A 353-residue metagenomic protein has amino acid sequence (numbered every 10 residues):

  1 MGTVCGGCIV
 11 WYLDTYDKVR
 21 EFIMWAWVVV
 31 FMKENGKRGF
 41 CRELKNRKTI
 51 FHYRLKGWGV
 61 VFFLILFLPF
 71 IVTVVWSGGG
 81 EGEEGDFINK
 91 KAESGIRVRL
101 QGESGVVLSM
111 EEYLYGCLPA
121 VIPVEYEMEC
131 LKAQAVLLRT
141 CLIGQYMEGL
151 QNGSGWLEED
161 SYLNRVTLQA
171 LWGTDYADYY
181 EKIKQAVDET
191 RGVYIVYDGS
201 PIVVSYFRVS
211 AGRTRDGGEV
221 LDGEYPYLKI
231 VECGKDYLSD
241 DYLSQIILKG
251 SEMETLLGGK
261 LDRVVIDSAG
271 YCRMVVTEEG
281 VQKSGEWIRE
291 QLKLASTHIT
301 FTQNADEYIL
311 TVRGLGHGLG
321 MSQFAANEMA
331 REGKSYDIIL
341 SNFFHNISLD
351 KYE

Functional and structural regions predicted by a protein language model:
C5, I9-E353: Conserved, single-site charged/polar hotspot
